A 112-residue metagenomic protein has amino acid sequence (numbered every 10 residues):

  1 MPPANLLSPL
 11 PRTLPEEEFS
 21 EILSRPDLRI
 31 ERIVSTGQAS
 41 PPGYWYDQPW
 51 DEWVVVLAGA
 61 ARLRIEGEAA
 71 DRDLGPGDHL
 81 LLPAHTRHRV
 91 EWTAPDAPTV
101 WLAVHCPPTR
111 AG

Functional and structural regions predicted by a protein language model:
M1-W45: A short, N-terminal "cap"/entry segment at the start of jelly-roll beta-barrel domains of the cupin/DSBH fold
S20-I22, P42-Q48, R64-E66, R72-D73 (+1 more regions): Short histidine-centered beta-strand/loop micro-motifs that create catalytic or ligand/metal-coordination sites
P26-L28, T36-S40, A58-R62, P107-A111: Short, charged/polar surface micro-motifs in flexible loops or helix N-caps
D27, E68, P95-A97: Short strand-connecting beta-turns/loops that link adjacent beta-strands
R32, A58, I65-G67, A84 (+2 more regions): Residue-level recognition of conserved beta-strand positions in structured domain cores
D47-L63: Short, conserved beta-strand element in jelly-roll/cupin
E68-A84: Short acidic-glycine-tyrosine-enriched beta hairpin
A84-A111: Ligand-binding loop in jelly-roll beta-barrel domains
